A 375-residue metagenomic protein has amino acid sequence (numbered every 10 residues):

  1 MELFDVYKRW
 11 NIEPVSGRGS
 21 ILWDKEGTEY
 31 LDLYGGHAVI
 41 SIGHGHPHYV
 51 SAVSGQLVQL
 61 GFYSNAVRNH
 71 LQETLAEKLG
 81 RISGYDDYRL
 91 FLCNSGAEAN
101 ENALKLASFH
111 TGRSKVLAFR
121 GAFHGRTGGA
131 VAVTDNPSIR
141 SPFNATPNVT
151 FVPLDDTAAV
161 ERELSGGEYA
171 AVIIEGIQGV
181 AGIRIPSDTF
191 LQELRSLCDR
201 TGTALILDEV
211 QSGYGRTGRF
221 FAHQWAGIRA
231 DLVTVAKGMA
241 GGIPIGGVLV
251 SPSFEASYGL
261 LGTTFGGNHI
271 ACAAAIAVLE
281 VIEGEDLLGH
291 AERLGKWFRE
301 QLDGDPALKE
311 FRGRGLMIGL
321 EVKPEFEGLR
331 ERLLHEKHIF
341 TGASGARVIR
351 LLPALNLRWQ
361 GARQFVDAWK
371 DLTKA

Functional and structural regions predicted by a protein language model:
M1-A375: Conserved N-terminal phosphate-binding loop of PLP-dependent enzymes in the Aspartate aminotransferase
